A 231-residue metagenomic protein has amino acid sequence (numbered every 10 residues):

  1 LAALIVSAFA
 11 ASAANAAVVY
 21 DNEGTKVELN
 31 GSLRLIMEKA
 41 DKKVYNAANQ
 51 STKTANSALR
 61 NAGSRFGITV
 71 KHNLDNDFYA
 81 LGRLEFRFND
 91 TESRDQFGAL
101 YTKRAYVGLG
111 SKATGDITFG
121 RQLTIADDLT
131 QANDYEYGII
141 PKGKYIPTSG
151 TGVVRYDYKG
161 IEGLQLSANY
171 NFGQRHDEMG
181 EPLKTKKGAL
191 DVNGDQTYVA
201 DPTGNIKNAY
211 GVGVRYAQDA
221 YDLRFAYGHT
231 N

Functional and structural regions predicted by a protein language model:
L1-A17: Gram-negative bacterial Sec-dependent N-terminal signal peptides
I5, A13, G24, A48-S51 (+1 more regions): Generic N-terminal leader/processing signal
A10, V44-N46, F88: Hydrophobic alpha-helical membrane context
V18-K39, K53-R175, R215-D219: Outer membrane beta-barrel
K43-Y45, D128-L129, Y227-N231: Outer-membrane beta-barrel translocator/channel fold
N46, S51-S57, D90-G98, P141-I146 (+2 more regions): Outer-membrane beta-barrel domain signature
S111, V153-N231: Signature for the C-terminal beta-barrel architecture of outer-membrane proteins
